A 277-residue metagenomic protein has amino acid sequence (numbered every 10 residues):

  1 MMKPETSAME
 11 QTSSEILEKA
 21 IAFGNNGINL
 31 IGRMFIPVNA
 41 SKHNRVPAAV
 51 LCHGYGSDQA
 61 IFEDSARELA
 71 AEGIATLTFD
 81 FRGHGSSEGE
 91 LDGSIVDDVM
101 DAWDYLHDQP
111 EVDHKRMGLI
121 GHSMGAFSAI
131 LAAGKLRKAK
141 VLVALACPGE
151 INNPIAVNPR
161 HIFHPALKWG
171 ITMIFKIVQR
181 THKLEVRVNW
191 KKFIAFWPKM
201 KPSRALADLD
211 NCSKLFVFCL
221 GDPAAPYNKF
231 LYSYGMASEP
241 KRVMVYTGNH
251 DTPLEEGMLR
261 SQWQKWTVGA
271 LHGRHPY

Functional and structural regions predicted by a protein language model:
M2-N44: N-terminal cap/lid segment of alpha/beta-hydrolase-fold proteins
N44-G54: Short beta-strand element of the alpha/beta-hydrolase
G54-R67, F81, N228: The serine-hydrolase catalytic nucleophile loop
A66-S86: Conserved alpha/beta-hydrolase
R82-H114: Catalytic nucleophile-loop/oxyanion-hole region of alpha/beta-hydrolase and closely related hydrolase-like folds
E111-S123: Alpha/beta-hydrolase fold nucleophile elbow
G134-K191, S213: Hydrolase active-site cap/lid region
K183-H272: Serine-hydrolase catalytic core
